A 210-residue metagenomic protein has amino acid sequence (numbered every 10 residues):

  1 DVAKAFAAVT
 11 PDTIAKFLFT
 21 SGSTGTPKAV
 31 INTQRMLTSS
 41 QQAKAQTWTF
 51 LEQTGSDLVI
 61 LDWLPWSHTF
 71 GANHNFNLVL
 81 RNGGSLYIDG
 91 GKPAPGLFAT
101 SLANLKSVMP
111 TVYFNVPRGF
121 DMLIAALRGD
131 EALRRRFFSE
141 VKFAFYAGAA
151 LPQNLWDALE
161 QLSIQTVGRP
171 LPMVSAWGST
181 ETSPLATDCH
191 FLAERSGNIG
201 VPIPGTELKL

Functional and structural regions predicted by a protein language model:
D1, K28-I31, G84-K92, V174: Short beta-strand->loop structural element characteristic of the AMP-binding/adenylate-forming
D1-P11, R128: ANL superfamily adenylate-forming
F6-A7, A15-Q42, C189: Conserved AMP-binding A3 loop
P11, T54-D57, E140-V141: Phosphate-coordination loops involved in phosphoryl transfer and adenosine-cofactor binding
D12, Q34-R35, L64, T206: Structural detector for helix-capping/boundary residues
A15, V59-D62: Short, well-ordered beta-strand segments
T38-V59, W66-A132: Conserved AMP-binding/adenylation subdomain of ANL enzymes
N82-G84, L102, T111-F114, I124-N198 (+1 more regions): Gly/Ser/Thr-rich phosphate-binding loop
